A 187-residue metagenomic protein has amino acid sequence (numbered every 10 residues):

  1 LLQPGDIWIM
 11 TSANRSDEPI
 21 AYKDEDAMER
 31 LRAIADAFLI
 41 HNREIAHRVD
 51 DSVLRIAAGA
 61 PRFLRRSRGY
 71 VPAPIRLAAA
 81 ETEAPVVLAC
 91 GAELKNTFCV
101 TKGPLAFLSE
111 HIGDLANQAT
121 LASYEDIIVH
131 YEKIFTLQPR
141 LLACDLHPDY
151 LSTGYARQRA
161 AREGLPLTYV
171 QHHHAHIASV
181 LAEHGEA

Functional and structural regions predicted by a protein language model:
L1-A187: Acidic, glycine-enriched active-site microenvironments
